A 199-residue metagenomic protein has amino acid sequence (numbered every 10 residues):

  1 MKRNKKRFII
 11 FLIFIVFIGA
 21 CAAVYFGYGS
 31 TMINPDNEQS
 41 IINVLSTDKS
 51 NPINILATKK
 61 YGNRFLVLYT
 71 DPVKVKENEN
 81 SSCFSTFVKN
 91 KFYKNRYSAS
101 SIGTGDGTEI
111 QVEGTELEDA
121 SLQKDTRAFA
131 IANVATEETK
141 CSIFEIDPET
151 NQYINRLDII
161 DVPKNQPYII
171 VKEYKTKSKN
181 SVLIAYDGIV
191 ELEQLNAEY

Functional and structural regions predicted by a protein language model:
M1-C21: N-terminal Sec-pathway targeting helices
A22-T108: N-terminal export/targeting and maturation segments
N54-K59, E118-A120, I160-D161: Short, exposed beta-strand/loop patches in secreted or surface proteins that constitute
K76-E77, N133-K140: A short beta-turn/strand-edge loop motif at beta-sheet boundaries
N78-F84, K124-A128, R156: Short, surface-exposed coil-to-beta transition loops
S100-F129: Extracellular ectodomain segments of secreted/surface proteins
S121-L122, A132-V134, A197-Y199: Short, solvent-exposed mixed-charge patches
T139-Y199: Ser/Thr-rich low-complexity repeats and stalk/linker segments
